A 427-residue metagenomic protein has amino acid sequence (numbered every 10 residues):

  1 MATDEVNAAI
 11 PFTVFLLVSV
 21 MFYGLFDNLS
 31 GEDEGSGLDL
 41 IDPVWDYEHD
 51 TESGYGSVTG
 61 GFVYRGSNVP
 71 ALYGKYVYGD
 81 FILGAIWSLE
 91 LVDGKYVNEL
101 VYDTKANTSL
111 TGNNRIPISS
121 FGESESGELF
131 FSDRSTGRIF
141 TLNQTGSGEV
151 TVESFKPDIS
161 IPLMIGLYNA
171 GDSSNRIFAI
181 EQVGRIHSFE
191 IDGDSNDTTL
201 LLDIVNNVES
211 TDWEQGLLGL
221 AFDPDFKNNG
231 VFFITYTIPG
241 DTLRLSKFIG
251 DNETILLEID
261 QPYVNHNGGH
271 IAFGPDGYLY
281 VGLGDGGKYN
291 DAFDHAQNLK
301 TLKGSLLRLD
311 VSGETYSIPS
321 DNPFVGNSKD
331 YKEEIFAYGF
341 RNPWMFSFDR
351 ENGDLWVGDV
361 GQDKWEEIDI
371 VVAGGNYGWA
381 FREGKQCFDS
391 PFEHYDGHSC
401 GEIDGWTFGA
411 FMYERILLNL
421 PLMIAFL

Functional and structural regions predicted by a protein language model:
M1-L25: Secretory targeting signatures
S19, Y23-V101, I116, S126 (+5 more regions): Beta-propeller domain segments
H49-S53, L110-N113, F155-S160, L202-N206 (+3 more regions): Surface loop/turn motifs at the tips and blade-to-blade linkers of beta-strand repeat domains
F62, G122, I165-Y168, A221 (+3 more regions): Conserved beta-strand position repeated across blades of beta-propeller domains
R176-L202: Beta-propeller domains
S195-F222: Blade-loop segments of beta-propeller domains
R244-F273: Asp-box/WD-like beta-propeller blade repeats and closely related beta-sheet repeat scaffolds
